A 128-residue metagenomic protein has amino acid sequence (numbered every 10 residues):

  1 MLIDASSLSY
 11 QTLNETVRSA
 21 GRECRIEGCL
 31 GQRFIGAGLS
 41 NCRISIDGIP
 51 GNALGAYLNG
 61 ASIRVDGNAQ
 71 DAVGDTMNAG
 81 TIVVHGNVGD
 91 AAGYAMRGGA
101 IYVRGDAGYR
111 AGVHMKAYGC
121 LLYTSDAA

Functional and structural regions predicted by a protein language model:
M1-G119: Charge-rich, low-hydrophobicity low-complexity segments
Y123-A128: Conserved small/polar residues in nucleotide/adenosyl-binding loops
